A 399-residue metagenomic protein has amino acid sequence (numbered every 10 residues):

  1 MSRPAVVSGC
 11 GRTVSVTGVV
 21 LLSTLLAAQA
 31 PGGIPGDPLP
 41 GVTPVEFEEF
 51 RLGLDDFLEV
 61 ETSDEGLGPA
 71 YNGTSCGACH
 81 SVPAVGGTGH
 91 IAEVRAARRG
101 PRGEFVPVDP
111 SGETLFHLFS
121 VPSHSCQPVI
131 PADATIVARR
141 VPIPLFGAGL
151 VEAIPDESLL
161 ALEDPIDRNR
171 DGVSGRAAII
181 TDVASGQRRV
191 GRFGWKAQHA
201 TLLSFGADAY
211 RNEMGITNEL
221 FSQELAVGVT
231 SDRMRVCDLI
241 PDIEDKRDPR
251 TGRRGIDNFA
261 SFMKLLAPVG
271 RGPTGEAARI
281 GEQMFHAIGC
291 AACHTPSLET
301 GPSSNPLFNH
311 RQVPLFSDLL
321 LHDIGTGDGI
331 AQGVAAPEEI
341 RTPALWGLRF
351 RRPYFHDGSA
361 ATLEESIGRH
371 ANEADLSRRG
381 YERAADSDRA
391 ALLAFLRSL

Functional and structural regions predicted by a protein language model:
S15-L25: Bacterial N-terminal signal peptides
A28-L399: Periplasmic c-type cytochrome electron-transfer domains
